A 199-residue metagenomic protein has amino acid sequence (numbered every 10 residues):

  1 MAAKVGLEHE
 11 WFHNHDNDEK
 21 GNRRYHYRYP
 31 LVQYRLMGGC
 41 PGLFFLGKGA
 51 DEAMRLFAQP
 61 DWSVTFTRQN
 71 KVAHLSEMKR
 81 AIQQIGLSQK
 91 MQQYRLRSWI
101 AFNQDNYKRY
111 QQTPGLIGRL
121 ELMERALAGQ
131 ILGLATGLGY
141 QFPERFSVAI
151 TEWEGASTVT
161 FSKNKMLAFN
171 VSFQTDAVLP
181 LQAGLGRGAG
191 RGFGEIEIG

Functional and structural regions predicted by a protein language model:
M1-G199: RNA-interacting cores
